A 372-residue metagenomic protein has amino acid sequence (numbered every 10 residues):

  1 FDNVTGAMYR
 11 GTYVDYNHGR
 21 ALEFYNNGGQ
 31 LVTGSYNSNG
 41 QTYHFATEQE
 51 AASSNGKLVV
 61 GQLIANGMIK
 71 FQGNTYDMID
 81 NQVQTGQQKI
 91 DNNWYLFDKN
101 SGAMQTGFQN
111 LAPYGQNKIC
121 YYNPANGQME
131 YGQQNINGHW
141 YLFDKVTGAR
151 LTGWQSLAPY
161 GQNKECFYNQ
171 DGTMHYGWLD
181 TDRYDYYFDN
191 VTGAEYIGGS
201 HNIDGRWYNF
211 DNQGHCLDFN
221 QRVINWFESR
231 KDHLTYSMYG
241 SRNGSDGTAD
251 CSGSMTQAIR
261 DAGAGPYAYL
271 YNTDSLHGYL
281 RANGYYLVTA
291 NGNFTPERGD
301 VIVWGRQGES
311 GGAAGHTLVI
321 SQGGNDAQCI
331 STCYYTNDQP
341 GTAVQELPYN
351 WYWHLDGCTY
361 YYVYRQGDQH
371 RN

Functional and structural regions predicted by a protein language model:
F1-R222: Extracellular adhesion/carbohydrate-binding repeat motifs centered on closely spaced tryptophans
Y36, Y43-F45, V223, F227 (+5 more regions): Hydrophobic beta-strand residues in large extracellular and virion-surface proteins
N92, S200-Y239, Q328, N337 (+1 more regions): Intrinsically disordered, low-complexity, Pro/Ser/Thr/Asn/Gly/Ala-rich spacer/linker segments adjacent to signal
K118, K164, Y184, R206 (+4 more regions): Residues that flank catalytic or metal-binding motifs in active/ligand-binding sites
L217-G265, Q307, G312-H316: N-terminal capping segments
A264-Q345, Y349: ...with weaker cross-activation on analogous glycine-rich loops/strands in unrelated enzymes
